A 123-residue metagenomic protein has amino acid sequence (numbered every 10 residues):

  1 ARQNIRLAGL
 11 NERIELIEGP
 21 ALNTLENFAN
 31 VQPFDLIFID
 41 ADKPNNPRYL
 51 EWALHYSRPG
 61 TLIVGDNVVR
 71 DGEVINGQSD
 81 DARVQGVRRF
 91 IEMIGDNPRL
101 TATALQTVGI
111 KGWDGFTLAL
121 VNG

Functional and structural regions predicted by a protein language model:
A1-G123: S-adenosylmethionine/decaboxylated-SAM
